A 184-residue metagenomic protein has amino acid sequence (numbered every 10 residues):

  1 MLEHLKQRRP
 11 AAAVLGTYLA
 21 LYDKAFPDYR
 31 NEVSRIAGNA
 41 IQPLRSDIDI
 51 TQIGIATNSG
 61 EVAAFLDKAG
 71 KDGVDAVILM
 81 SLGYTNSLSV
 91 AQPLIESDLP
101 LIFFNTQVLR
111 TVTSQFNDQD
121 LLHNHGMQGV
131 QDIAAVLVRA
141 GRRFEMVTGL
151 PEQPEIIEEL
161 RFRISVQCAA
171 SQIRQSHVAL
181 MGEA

Functional and structural regions predicted by a protein language model:
M1-A134, V138-A184: Metallocofactor- and cofactor-centric catalytic cores in central/energy metabolism, strongly enriched
